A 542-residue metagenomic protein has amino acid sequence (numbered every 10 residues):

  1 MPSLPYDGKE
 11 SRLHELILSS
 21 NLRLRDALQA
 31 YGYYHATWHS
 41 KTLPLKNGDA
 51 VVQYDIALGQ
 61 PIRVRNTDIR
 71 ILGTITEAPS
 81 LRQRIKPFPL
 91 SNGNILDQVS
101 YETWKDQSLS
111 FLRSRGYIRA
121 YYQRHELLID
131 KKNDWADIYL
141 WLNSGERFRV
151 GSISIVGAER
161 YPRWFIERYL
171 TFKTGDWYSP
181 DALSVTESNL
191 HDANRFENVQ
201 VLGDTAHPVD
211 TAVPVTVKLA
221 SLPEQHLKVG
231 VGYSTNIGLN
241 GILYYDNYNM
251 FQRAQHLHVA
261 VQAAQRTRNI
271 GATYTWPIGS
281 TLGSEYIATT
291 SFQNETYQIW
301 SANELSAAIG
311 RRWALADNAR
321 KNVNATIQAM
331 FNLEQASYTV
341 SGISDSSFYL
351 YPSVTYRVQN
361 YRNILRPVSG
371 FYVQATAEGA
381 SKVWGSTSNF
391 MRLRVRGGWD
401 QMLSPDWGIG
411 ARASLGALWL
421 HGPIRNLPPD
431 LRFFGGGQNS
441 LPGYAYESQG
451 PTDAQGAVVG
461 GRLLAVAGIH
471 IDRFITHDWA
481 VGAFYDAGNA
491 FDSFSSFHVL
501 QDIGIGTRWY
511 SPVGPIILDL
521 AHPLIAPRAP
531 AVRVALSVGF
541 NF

Functional and structural regions predicted by a protein language model:
P2-T235, Y244, H258-W276, R396 (+2 more regions): Periplasmic polypeptide-binding modules associated with outer-membrane biogenesis and secretion
L170, Q225-T235, G241-Q265, A272 (+6 more regions): Transmembrane beta-strand segments that form the barrel wall of outer-membrane beta-barrel proteins
I237-L239, R266-R268, S301-A307, S346-P352 (+6 more regions): Residues that define the transmembrane beta-barrel architecture of outer-membrane proteins
Y245, S353-V354, T507-I516, A531-F542: Outer-membrane beta-barrel "beta-signal"
N247-N249, W276-I278, W313-L315, V358-N360 (+6 more regions): Residue-level signature of outer-membrane beta-barrel architecture
M250-H256, I278-E285, I299, A316-T326 (+6 more regions): Short loop/turn motifs that connect adjacent beta-strands in outer-membrane beta-barrel proteins
I270-A272, W276-S347, P352-V354: Transmembrane beta-barrel wall of Gram-negative outer-membrane proteins
Q335-D345, Y349-I475, A483-A487, F491-S493 (+1 more regions): C-terminal outer-membrane beta-barrel translocator/porin domains of Gram-negative envelope proteins and their
